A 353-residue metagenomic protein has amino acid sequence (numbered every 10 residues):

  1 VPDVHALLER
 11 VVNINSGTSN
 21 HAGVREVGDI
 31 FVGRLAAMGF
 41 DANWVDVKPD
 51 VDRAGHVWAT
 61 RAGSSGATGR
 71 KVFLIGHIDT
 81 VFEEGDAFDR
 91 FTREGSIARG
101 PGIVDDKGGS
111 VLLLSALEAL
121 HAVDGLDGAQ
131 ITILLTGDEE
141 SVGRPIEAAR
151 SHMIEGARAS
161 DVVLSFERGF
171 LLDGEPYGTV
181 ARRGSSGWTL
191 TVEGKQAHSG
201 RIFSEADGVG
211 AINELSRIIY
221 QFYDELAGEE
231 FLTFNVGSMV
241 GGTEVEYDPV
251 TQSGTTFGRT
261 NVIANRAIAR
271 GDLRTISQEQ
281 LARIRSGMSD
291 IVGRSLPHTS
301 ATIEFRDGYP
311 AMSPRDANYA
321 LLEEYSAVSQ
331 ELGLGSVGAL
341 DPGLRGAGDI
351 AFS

Functional and structural regions predicted by a protein language model:
V1-I103, H121-G128: Acidic/His- and Gly-rich active-site-bordering loop/insert found across diverse amide/peptide-bond hydrolases
A6, S16-G17, R34-A37, L171-D173 (+2 more regions): Metal-dependent amide/peptide-bond hydrolase catalytic core, centered on the "pita-bread" metallohydrolase fold
V51-G55, G66-T68, G184, Y247-P249 (+1 more regions): A short, glycine/Asx- and small/polar-enriched loop/turn that sits immediately N-terminal to a beta-strand
H56-T60, V163, T189: Conserved hydrophobic/aromatic beta-strand scaffold that supports enzyme active sites
L74, E94-P145, S186-V192, R201-L226 (+1 more regions): Alpha-helical metal-binding/catalytic segments enriched in His/Glu/Asp
D79-E94, L164, R183-V192, A327: Acidic-glycine-rich active-site phosphate/pyrophosphate-binding loop
I97, D106-A181, G241-T251: Acidic/histidine-rich catalytic neighborhood of metal-dependent amide-processing enzymes
